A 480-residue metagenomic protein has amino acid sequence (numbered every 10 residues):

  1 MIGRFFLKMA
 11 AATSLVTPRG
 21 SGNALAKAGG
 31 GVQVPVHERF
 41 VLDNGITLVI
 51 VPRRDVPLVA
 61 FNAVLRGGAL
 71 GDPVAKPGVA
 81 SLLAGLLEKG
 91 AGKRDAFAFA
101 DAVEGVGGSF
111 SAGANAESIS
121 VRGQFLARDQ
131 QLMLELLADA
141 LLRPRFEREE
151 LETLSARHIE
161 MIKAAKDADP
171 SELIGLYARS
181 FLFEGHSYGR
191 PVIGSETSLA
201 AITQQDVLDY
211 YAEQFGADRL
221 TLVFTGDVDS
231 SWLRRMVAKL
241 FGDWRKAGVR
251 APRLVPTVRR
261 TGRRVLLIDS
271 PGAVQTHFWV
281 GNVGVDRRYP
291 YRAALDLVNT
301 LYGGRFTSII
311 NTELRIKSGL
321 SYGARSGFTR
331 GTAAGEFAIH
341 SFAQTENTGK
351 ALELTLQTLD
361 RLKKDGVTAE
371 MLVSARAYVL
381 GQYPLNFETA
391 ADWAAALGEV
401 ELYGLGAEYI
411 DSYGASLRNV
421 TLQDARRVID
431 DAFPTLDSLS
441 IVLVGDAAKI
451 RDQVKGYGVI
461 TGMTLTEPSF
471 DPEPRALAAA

Functional and structural regions predicted by a protein language model:
I2-R4, T47, S155, R315: Short, cationic motifs built from Arg/Lys/His that form the positively charged side of catalytic pockets
F5-N23: N-terminal export signals
L25, E184, V192, A217 (+2 more regions): An aromatic/glycine/proline-enriched structural segment found at the starts of mature extracellular/organellar domains
G30-P57: N- or domain-start disorder-to-order transition segments that initiate the globular core
H37, L208-Y211, L266-L267, R325-F328 (+2 more regions): Generic recognition of flexible, low-complexity loop/linker segments
V49-V51, V56-L83, R94-L141, I159-M161 (+8 more regions): M16 family metallopeptidases and their MPP-like homologs
G90-A91: Catalytic Zn2+-binding segment of zinc metalloproteases
L151, L176, Q204-L240, P434-S438: Non-catalytic, conformational "gating/processing" segments within enzyme and secreted inhibitor domains
